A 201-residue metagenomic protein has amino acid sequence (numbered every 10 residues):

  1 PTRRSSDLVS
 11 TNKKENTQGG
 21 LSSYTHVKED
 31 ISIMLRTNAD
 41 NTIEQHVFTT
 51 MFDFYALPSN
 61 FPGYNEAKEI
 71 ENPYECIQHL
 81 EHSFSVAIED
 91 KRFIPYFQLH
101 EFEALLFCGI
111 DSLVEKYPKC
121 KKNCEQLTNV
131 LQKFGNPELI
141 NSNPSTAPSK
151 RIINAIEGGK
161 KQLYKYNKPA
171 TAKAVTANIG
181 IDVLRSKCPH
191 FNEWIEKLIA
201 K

Functional and structural regions predicted by a protein language model:
T2-S5: Short, small-residue-biased leader/transition segments that mark boundaries at the very start of proteins
D7-E15, I31-K201: C-terminal accessory helical subdomains adjacent to catalytic cores in phosphodiester- and nucleotide-handling enzymes
S10-H26: N-terminal beta-loop-helix "entrance" segment that forms/cooperates in small-molecule cofactor or anionic ligand
